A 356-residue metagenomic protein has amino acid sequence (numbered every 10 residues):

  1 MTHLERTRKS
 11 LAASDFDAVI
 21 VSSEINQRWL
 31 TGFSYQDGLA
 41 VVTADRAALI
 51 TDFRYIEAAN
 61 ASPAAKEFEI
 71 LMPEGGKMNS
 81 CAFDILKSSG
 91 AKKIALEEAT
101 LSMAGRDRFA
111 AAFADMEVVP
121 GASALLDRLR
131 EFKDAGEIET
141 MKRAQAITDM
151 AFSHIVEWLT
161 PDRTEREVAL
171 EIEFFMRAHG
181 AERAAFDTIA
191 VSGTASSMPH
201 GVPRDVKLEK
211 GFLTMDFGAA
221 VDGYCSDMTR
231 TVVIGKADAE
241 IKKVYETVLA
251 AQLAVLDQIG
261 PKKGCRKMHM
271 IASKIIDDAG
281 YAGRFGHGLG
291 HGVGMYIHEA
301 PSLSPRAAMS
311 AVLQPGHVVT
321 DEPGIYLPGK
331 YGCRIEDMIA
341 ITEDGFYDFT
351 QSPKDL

Functional and structural regions predicted by a protein language model:
M1-L356: Active-site neighborhoods and metal-handling regions in enzymes and metal-associated proteins
